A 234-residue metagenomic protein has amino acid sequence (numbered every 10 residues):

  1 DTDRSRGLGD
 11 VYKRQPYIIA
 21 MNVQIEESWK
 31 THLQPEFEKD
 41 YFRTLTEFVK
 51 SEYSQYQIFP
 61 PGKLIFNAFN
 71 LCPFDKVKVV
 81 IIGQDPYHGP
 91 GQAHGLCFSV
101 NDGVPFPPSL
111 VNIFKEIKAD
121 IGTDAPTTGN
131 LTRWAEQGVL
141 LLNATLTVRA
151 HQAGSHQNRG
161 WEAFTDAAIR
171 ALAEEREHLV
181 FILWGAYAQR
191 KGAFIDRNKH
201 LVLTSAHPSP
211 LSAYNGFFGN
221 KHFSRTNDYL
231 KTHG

Functional and structural regions predicted by a protein language model:
D1-Q15: Single conserved hydrophobic/aromatic residue that forms the stacking wall/gate of nucleotide- or nucleobase-binding
K13-V23: Short, low-complexity, intrinsically disordered N-terminal peptides in bacterial proteins
M21-L33: Generic N-terminal amphipathic, Lys/Arg-enriched alpha-helix
V23, P35-L183, Y187-R190, I195-D196 (+3 more regions): A polyanion-binding, active-site-adjacent surface
N220-K221: Polytopic transmembrane helical bundles with strong interfacial aromatic enrichment
T232-G234: Charged phosphate-binding loop/patch that engages nucleotide di/tri-phosphates or the phosphate backbone of nucleic
